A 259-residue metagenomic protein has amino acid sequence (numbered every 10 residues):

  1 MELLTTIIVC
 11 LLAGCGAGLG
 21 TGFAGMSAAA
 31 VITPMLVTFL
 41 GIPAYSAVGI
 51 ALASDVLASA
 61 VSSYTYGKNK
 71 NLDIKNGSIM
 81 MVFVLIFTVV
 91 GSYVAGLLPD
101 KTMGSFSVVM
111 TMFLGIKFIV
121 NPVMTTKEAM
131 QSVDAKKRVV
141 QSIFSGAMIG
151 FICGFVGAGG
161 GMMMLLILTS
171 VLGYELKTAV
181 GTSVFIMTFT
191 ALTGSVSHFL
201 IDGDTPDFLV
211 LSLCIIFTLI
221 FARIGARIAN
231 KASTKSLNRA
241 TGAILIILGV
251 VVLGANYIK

Functional and structural regions predicted by a protein language model:
M1-L19, T33, V37-F39, A44 (+4 more regions): Juxtamembrane transmembrane-helix boundary motif
G18, V48-V56, V180-A191, L245: Transmembrane helix-bundle signature of multi-pass membrane transporters/permeases
F23-I32, G157-I167: Transmembrane helix boundary and interhelical junction motifs in multipass membrane proteins
T33, A53, L57, M112 (+4 more regions): Alpha-helical transmembrane segments of polytopic integral membrane proteins, especially the permease/helical cores
I42-I50, K75-I79, G173-V184: Membrane-interface alpha-helices at helix entry/exit sites of multi-pass transporters
S54, T182-F199, L209-F221: A small-residue-rich subset of transmembrane alpha-helices
T126, A158-M163, Y174-T178: Short, structured loop/turn "capping" segments at alpha-beta junctions
